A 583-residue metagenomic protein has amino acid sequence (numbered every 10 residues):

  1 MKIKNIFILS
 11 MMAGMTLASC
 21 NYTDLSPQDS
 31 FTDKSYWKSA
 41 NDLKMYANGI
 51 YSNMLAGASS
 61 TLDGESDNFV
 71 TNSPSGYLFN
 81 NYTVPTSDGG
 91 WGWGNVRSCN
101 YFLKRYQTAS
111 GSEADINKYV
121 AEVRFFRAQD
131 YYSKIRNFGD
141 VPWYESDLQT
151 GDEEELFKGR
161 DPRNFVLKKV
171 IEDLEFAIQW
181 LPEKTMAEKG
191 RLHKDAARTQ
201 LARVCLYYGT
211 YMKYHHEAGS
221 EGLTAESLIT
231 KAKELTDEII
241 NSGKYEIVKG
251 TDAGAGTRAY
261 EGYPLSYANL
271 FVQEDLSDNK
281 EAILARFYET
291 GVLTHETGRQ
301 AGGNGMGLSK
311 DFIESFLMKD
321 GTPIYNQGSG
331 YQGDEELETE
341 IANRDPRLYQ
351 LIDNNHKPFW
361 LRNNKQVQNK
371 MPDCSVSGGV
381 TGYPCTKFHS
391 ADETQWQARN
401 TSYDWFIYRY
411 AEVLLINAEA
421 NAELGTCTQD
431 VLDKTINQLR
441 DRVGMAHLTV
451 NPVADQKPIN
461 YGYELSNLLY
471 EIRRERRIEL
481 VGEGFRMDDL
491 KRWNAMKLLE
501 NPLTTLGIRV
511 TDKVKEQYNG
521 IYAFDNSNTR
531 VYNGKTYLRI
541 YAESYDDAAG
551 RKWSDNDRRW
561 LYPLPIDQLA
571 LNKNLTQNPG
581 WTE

Functional and structural regions predicted by a protein language model:
I3, T16-N41, A128, V170 (+3 more regions): Bacterial Sec-dependent N-terminal signal peptides
C20, G92-W93, K169, G256-G321 (+5 more regions): Long, intrinsically disordered, low-complexity segments
C20-T61, E226, I324-Y325, Y331-G333 (+3 more regions): Membrane-proximal, proline-rich intrinsically disordered regions
T32, A40-N48, S52-L55, N72-G139 (+11 more regions): Conserved, well-structured interaction surfaces
S60-T71, E145, P182-A196, M212-G307 (+6 more regions): Short, surface-exposed recognition loops and adjoining beta-strand edges that mediate ligand/DNA contacts, enriched
I135-R136, P142, T185, V204-H216 (+1 more regions): Short coil/turn linking the two alpha-helices of tandem helical-hairpin repeats
D334-Y410, W581-T582: Flexible, polar/acidic helix-loop-strand segments at domain edges
